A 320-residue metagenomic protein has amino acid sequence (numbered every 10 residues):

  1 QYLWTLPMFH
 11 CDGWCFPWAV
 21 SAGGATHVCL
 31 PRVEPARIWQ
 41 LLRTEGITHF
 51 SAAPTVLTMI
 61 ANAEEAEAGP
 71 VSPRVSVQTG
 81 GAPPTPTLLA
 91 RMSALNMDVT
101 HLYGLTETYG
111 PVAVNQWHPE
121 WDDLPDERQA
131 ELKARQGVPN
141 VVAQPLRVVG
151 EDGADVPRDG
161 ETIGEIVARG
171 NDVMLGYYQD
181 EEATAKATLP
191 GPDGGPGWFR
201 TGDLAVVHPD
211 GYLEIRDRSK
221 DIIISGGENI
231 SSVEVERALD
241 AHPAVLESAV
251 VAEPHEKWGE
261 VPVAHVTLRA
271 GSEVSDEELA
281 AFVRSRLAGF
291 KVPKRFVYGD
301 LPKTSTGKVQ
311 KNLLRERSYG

Functional and structural regions predicted by a protein language model:
Q1, F9-T48, A63, P145: Conserved AMP-binding/adenylation subdomain of ANL enzymes
A22, T44-A52, A61-E131, P145 (+1 more regions): Gly/Ser/Thr-rich phosphate-binding loop
E34, V56-L57, P84, V173: Alpha-helix capping/helix-boundary segments
F50, G170, L175-G176, A185-K186 (+4 more regions): AMP-binding/adenylate-forming catalytic core of the ANL superfamily
G81, G104, G137, D203 (+1 more regions): Active-site glycine-centered loops adjacent to acidic/histidine catalytic or metal-binding residues that shape
T100-E107, G137-V138, V251-E253: Beta-strand->loop->alpha-helix junctions that form or flank phosphate-binding loops in nucleotide-handling enzymes
A130-N140, P157, A187-T188, G195-G197: Short Gly/Pro-enriched turn/cap motifs at secondary-structure boundaries
P139-V167, P209-D210, S272-D276, Q310: Conserved beta-loop-beta connector loops within the AMP-binding
